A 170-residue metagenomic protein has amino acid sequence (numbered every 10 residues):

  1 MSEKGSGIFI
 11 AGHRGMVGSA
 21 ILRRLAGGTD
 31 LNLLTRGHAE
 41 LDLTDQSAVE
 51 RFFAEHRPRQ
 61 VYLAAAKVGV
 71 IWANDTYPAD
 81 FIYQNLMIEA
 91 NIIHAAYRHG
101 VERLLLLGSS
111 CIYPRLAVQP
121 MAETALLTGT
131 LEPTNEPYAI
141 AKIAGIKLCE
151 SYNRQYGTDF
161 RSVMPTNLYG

Functional and structural regions predicted by a protein language model:
S2-A26: N-terminal Rossmann NAD(P)H-binding glycine-rich loop of SDR-like oxidoreductase domains
K4, A90-N135, R161: Conserved Rossmann-fold NAD(P)-dependent oxidoreductase catalytic core, especially the SDR/UDP-sugar
A11, R36, V61-K67, L104-S110 (+1 more regions): SDR active-site strand-loop-helix element
A26-F52: Adenosine-cofactor binding site in Rossmann-like domains, unifying the SAM/SAH pocket of S-adenosylmethionine-dependent
D45, Q60, I88, R103 (+2 more regions): Conserved cofactor-binding/catalytic machinery of classical short-chain dehydrogenase/reductase
Q46-L86, R98: NAD(P)H-binding glycine-rich loop region in Rossmannoid oxidoreductase-like domains and their noncatalytic homologs
R103, G108-S109, I146-G170: Conserved beta-loop-beta element that borders a ligand/cofactor-binding pocket
P137, A141-A144: Active-site helix of classical SDR
